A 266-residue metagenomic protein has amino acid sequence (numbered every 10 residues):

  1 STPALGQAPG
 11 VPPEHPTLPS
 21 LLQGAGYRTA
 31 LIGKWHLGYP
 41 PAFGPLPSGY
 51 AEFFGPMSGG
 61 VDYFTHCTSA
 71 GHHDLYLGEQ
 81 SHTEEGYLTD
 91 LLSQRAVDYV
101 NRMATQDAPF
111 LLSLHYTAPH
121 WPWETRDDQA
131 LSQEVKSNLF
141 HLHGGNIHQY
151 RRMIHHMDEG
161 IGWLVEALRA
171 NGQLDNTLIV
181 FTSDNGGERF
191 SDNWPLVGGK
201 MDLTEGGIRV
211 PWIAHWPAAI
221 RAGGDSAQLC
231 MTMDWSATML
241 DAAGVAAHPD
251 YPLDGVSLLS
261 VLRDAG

Functional and structural regions predicted by a protein language model:
S1-G266: Formylglycine-dependent sulfatase
